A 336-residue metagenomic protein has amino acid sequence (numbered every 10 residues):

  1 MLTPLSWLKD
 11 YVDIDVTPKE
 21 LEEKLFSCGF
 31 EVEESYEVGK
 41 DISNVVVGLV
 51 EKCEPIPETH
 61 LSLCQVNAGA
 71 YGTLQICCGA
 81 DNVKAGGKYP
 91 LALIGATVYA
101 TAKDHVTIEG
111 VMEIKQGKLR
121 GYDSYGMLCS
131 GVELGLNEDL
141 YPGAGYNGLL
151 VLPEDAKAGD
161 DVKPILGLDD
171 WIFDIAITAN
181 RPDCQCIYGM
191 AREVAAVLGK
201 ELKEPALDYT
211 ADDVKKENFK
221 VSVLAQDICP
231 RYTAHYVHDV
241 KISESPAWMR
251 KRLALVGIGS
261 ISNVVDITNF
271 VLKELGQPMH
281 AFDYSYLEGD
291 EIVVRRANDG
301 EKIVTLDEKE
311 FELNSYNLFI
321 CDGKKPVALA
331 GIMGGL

Functional and structural regions predicted by a protein language model:
M1-A211, K215: Phosphate-backbone binding interfaces of nucleic-acid-interacting proteins
L2-W7, A80-K88, A179-V197, G257-D283 (+1 more regions): Conserved phosphate/anionic-ligand binding catalytic regions in large, soluble enzymes, centered on
L5, E23, P55-P57, L198 (+2 more regions): Glycine/proline-enriched, intrinsically flexible loops and inter-domain linkers
G39, C78-D81, K115-L119, D160-I165 (+8 more regions): A generic local secondary-structure boundary/capping motif
V47-I76, T268-L336: Conserved mixed alpha/beta core segments that line enzyme active sites in large multi-domain catalysts
L61-L63, A100-E109, D139-P142, I187-G189 (+6 more regions): Short acidic, glycine/serine/threonine-rich loops at helix termini
L74-Q75, K88-P90, Y125-M127, D174 (+7 more regions): Structural motif
A85, T101-A102, I114-L134, V214-V221 (+2 more regions): Aspartic protease
